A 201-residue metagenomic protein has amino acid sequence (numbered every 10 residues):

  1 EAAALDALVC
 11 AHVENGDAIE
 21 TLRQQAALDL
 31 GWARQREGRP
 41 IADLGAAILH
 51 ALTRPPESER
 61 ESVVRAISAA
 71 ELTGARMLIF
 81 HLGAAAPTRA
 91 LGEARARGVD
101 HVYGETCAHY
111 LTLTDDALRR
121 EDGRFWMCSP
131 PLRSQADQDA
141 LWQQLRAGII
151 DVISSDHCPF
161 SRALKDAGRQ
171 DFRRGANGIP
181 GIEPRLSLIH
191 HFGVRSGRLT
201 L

Functional and structural regions predicted by a protein language model:
E1-I153: Histidine/acidic residue-rich metal-binding segments in metalloenzymes
A46-G74, F125-W126, V152-I153, P159-L201: His/Asp/Glu-enriched, well-ordered alpha-helical/loop segment that forms or immediately abuts the divalent-metal
